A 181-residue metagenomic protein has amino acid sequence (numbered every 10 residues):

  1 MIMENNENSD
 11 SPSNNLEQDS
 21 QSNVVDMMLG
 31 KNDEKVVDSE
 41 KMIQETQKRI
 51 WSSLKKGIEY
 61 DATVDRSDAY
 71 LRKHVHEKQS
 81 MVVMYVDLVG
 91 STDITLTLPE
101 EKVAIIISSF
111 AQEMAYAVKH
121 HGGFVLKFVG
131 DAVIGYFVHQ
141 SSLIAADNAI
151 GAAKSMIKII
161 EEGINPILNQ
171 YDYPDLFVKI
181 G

Functional and structural regions predicted by a protein language model:
M1-S9: Non-catalytic regulatory/interaction regions at protein termini and inter-domain linkers
N8-D10, N14-Q112, Y116-H121: Juxtacatalytic helix/coil linker segments that couple regulatory or sensory modules to the catalytic cores
K73-V75, V125, D172: Short secondary-structure boundary/capping segments
P99, F128, V133-V178: Short helix/loop segment flanking the catalytic signature motif in cyclic-nucleotide metabolism enzymes
H120-V129: Short beta-strand elements
G181: B-type heme-binding environments
